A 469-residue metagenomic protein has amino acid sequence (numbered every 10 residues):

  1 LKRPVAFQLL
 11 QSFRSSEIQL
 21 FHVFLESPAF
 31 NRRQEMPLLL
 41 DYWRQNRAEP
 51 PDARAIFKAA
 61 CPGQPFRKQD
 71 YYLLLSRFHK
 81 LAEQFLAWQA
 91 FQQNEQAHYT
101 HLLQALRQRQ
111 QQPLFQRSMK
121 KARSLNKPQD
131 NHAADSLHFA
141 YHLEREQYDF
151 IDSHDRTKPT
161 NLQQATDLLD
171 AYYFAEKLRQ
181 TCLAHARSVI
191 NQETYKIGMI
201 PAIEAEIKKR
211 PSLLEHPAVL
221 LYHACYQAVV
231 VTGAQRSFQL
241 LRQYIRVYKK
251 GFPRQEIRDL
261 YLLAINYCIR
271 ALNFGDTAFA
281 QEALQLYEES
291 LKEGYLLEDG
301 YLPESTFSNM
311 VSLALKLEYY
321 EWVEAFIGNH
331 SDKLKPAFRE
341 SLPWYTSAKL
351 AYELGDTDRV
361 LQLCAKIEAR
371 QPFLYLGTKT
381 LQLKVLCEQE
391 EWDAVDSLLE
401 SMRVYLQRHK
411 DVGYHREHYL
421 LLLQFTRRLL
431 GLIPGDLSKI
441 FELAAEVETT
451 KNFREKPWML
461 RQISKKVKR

Functional and structural regions predicted by a protein language model:
L1, L214-Y222, Q255-C268, E298-S308 (+2 more regions): Generic helix N-cap/helix-start motif at coil->alpha-helix transitions
L1-V231, P457, R469: Flexible inter-repeat linkers and adjacent short helices within tandem amphipathic alpha-helical repeat scaffolds
R3-Q19, V23, S27-N31, Y72 (+3 more regions): C-terminal non-catalytic interaction modules
S27-A29, G63-Q64, N126-D130, I207-L214 (+6 more regions): Solenoid-like repeat scaffolds
F115-S118, I190-A205, T232-R246, G275-E288 (+2 more regions): Helix-turn-helix repeat elements of alpha-solenoid scaffolds
A140, E304-F307, V311, E340-A351 (+3 more regions): TPR/TPR-like alpha-solenoid helical repeat scaffolds
Y226-V231, I269-F274, S312-K316, L350-E353 (+2 more regions): Residue-level signature for tetratricopeptide repeat
S308-E318, S331-Q371, L386, Y405-L406: Alpha-helical adaptor scaffolds
